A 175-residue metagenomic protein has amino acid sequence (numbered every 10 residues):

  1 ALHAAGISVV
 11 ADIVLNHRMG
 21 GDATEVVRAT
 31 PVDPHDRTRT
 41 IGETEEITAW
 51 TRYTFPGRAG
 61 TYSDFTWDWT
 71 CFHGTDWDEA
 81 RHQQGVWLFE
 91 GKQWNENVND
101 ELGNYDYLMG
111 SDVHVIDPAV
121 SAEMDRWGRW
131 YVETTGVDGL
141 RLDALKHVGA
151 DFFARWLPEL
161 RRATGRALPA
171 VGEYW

Functional and structural regions predicted by a protein language model:
A1, G20, D106-S121, D138-H147: The substrate-binding groove and active-site-proximal loops of carbohydrate-active enzymes, especially glycoside
A1-A23: Substrate-binding cleft of carbohydrate-active enzyme catalytic domains
H3, H17, V26-T61, R126-W175: Active-site-proximal helices and loops of the catalytic beta/alpha 8
L15-M19, N95-E101, K146-V148: Active-site-proximal loop/turn and secondary-structure-junction residues that shape catalytic pockets, frequently
R28-D106: Core domains of carbohydrate- and sulfate-ester-processing enzymes
G91-W94, V120, A150: A short linear-motif detector with a strong N-terminal bias
D100, Y105-H114, P118-R129, E133 (+2 more regions): Catalytic cores of eukaryotic secretory-pathway lumenal/extracellular enzymes that build and remodel glycoconjugates
